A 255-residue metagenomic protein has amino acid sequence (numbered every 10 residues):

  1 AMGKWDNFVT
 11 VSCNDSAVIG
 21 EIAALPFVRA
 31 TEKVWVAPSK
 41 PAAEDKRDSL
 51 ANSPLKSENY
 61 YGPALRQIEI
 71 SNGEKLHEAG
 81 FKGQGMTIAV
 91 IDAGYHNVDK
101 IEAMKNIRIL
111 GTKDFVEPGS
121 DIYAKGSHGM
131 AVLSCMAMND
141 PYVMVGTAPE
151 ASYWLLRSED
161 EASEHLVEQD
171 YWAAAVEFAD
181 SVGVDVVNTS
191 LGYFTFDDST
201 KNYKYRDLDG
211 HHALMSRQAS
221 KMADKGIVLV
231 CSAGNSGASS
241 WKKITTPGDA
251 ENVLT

Functional and structural regions predicted by a protein language model:
M2-I68, G73-H77, E251: Autoinhibitory propeptides
S12-I19, R66-I70, G85, I122-M130 (+2 more regions): Soluble non-cytosolic domains of exported or imported proteins
S16-I19, L25-V28, G73, G129 (+5 more regions): Extracytoplasmic/secreted envelope proteins and their assembly/folding machinery, especially bacterial periplasmic
A30, A64, E74-E168, V182-D185 (+3 more regions): Subtilisin-like serine protease catalytic core
W35, V176, V184-T255: Catalytic-core segments of hydrolase enzymes
P38-E44, A162-Q169: Short acidic, Gly/Pro-enriched loop/turn segments at secondary-structure junctions
A179: Hydrophobic pocket-lining residues that define ligand/cofactor binding sites across diverse proteins
